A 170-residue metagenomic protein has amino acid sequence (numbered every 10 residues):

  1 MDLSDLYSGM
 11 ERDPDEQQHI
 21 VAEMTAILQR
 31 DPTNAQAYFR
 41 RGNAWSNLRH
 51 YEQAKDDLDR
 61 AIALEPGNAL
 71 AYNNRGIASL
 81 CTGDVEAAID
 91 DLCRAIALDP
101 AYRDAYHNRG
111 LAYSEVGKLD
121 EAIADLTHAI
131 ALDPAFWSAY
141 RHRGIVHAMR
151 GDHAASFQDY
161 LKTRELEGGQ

Functional and structural regions predicted by a protein language model:
M1-Q170: Alpha-helical tetratricopeptide repeat
